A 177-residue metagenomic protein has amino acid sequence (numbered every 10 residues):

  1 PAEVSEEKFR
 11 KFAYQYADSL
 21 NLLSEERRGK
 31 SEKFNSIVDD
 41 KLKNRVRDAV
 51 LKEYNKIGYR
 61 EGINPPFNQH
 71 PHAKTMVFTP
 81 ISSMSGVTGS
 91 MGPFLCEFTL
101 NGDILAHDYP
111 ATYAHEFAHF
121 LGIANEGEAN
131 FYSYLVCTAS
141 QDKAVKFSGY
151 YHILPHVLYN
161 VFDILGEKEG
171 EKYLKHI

Functional and structural regions predicted by a protein language model:
P1, E171-I177: Short, intrinsically disordered, charge-balanced linker/junction segments flanking boundaries in proteins
P1-C96: Contiguous, non-catalytic segments that form substrate-binding/exosite surfaces or channel walls
Y14, D18, N55, A111 (+2 more regions): Solvent-exposed, polar/charged alpha-helical surfaces in well-ordered, non-transmembrane soluble domains, broadly
P93-L95, L105-Y109: Extracytoplasmic
L100-N101: Conserved binding/catalytic microenvironments
H107-N130, Y134-L135: Active-site recognition of the HExxH zinc-binding catalytic motif
A124-G170: Post-HExxH zinc-binding segment in Zn-dependent metallohydrolases
